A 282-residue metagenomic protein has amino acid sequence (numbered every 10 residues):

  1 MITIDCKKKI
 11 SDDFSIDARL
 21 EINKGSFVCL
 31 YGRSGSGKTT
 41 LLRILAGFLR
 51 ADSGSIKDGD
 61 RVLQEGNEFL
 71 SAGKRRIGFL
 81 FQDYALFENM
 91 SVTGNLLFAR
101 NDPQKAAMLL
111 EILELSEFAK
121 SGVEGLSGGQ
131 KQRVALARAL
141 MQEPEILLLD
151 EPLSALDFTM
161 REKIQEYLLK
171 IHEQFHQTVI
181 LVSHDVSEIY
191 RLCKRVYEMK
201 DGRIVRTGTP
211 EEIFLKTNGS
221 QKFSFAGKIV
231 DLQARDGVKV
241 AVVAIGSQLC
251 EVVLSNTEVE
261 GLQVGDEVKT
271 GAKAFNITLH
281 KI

Functional and structural regions predicted by a protein language model:
V62-F79: ABC ATPase NBD coupling module
E65, P103-K120, L169-K170: Conserved ABC ATPase "signature" region
G122-L126, Q130-Q132: Conserved ABC ATPase signature
L136: Hydrophobic anchor residue at the start of the ABC signature
M141-E145: A short, proline-enriched helix->beta-strand linker immediately N-terminal to the Walker B motif in ABC-type P-loop
L147-E151: Catalytic Walker B motif of ABC-type/P-loop ATPase nucleotide-binding domains
